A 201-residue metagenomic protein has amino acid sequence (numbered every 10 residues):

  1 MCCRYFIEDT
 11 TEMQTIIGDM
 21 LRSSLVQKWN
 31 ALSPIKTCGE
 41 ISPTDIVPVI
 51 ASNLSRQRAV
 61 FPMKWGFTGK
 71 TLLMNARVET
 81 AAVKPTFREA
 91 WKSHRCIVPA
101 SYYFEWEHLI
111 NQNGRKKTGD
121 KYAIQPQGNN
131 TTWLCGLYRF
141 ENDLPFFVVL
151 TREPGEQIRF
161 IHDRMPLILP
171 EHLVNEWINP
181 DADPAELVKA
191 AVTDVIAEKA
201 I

Functional and structural regions predicted by a protein language model:
M1-I201: Short linear sequence motif anchored by a di-proline
